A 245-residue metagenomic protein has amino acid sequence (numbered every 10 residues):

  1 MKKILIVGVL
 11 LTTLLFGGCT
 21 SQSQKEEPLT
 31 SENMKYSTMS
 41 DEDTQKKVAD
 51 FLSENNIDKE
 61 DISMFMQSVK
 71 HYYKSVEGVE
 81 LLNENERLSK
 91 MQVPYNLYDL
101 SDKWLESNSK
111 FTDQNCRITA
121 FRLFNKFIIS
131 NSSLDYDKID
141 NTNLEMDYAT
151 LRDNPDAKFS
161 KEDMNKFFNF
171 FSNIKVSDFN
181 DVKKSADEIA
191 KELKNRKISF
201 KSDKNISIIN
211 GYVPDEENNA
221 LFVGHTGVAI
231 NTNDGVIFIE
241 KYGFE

Functional and structural regions predicted by a protein language model:
K2-Q22: Sec-dependent N-terminal signal peptides of Gram-positive bacterial secreted proteins and lipoproteins
G18-E245: Cysteine-nucleophile amide-bond enzymes
